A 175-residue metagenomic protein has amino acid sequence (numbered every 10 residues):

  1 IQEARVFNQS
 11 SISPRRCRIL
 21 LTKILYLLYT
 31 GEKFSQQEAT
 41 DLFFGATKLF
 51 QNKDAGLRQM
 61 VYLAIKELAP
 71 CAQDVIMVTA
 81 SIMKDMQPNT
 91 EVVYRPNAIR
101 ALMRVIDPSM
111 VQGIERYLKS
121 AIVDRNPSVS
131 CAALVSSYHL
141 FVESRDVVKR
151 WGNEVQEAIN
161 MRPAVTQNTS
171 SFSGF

Functional and structural regions predicted by a protein language model:
I1-S81, L102-I106: Alpha-helical solenoid scaffolds in large eukaryotic transport, assembly, and signaling factors
S13, C17, K53-D54, N89-E91 (+2 more regions): Short inter-helical turns and helix N-cap capping residues of alpha-solenoid HEAT/ARM repeat scaffolds
Y29, Q51, A69, Q87-P88 (+4 more regions): Alpha-solenoid HEAT/Armadillo repeat architecture
A39-L49, D74-M86, M110-I122, D146-I159: HEAT/HEAT-like alpha-solenoid repeats
G56-R58, C71-A80, T90-N97, P108-I114 (+1 more regions): Short, flexible active-site-proximal loops enriched in glycine and acidic residues
L63-E67, P96-R104, C131-H139: Contiguous, well-ordered alpha-helical segments that form the cores/surfaces of helical PPI scaffolds
A121-F175: Solenoidal tandem-repeat scaffolds enriched in leucines and small polar residues
